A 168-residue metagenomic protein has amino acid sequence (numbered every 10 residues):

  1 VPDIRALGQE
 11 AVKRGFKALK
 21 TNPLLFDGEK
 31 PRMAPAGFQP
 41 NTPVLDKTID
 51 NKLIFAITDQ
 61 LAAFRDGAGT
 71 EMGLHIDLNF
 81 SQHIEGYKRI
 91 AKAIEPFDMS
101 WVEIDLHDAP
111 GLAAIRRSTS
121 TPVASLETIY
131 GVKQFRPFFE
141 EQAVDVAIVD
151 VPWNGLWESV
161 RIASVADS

Functional and structural regions predicted by a protein language model:
V1-I115: Metal-dependent enolase-superfamily TIM-barrel catalytic cores that perform enediolate-based chemistry
A109-S168: Catalytic alpha/beta core domains of metabolic enzymes, predominantly
